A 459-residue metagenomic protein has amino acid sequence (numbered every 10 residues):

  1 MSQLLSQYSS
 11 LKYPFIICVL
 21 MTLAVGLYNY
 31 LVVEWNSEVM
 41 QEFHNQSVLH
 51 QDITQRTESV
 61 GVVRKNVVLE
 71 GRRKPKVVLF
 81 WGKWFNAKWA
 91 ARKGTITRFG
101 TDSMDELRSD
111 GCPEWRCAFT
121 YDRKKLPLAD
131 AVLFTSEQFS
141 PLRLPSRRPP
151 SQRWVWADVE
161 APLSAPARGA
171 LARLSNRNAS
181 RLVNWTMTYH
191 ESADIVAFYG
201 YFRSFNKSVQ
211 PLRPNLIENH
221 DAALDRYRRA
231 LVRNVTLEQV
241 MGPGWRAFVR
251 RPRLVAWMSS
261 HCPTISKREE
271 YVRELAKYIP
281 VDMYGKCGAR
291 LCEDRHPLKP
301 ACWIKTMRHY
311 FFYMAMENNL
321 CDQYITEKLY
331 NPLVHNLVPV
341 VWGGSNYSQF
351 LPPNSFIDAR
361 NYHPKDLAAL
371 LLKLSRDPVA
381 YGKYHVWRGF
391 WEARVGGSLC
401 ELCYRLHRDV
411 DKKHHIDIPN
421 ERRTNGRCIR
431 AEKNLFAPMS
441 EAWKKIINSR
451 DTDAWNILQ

Functional and structural regions predicted by a protein language model:
S2-F134, Q138-D158, A167-G169, L174-M283 (+2 more regions): Pol beta-like nucleotidyltransferase catalytic core
L163: Blade-loop segments of beta-propeller domains
